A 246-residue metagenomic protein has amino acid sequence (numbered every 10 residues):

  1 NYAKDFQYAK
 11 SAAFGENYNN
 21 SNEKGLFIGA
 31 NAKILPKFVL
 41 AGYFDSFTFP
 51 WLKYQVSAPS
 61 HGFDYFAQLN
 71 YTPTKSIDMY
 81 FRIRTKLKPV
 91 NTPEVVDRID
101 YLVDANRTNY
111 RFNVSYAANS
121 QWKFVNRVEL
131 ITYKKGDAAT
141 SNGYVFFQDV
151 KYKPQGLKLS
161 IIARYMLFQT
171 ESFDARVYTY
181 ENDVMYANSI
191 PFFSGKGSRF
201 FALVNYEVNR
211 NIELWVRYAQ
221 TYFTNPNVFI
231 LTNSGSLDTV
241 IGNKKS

Functional and structural regions predicted by a protein language model:
N1-S246: Exposed, low-structure sequence patches enriched in small/polar residues
